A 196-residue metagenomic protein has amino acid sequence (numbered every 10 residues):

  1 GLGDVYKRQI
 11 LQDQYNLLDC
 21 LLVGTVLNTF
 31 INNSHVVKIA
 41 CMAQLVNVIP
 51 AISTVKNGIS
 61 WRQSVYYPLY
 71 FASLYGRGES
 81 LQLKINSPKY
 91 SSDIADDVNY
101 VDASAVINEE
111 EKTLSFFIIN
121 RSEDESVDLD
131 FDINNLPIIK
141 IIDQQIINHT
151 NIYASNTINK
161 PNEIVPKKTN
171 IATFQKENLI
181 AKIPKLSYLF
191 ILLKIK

Functional and structural regions predicted by a protein language model:
G1-Y6: Short, small-residue-biased leader/transition segments that mark boundaries at the very start of proteins
R8-C20: The substrate-binding groove and active-site-proximal loops of carbohydrate-active enzymes, especially glycoside
D19-L27: Short, hydrophobic/amphipathic alpha-helical packing segments that form internal helix faces or helix-helix interfaces
V26-F30, I39, S91-S92, V101-V106 (+2 more regions): Generic recognition of flexible, low-complexity loop/linker segments
L27-Q44, I49-A95, F190: Catalytic cores of secreted or luminal carbohydrate-active enzymes
D97-I138, Q144, H149, L186-L192: Carbohydrate-binding surface patches
P137-I183: Acidic, Ser/Thr/Pro-rich beta/coil linker or hinge segments at domain junctions
K176-K196: Beta-strand-rich recognition/accessory modules
